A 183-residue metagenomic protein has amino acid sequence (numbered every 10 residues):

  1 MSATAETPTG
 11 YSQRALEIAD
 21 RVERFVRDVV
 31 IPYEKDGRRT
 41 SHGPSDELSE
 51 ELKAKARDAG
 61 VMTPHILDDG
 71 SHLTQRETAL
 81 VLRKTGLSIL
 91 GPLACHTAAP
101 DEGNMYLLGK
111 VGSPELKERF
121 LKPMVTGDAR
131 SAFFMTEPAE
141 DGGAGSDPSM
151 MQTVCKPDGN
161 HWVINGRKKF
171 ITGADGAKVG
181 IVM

Functional and structural regions predicted by a protein language model:
M1-A19: Intrinsic disorder at enzyme termini
A15, V26, G60, V81 (+3 more regions): Buried hydrophobic positions in well-ordered alpha/beta secondary-structure cores of metabolic enzymes
P32-A56: Short secondary-structure junction/hinge motifs that connect adjacent elements
E50-R130, I171-V179: Internal helix-loop-helix
K110-G112, K156, N165, V182-M183: Short beta-strand-to-turn element immediately C-terminal to the catalytic PLP-Schiff-base lysine in fold type I
E115-L116, P138, K156-V163: Glycine-rich, mobile lid/loop segments that gate access to catalytic sites or pores
A132-K156: A gly/ser-rich beta-alpha-beta helix-loop segment of oxidoreductase catalytic cores
H161, N165-M183: A short core secondary-structure module
